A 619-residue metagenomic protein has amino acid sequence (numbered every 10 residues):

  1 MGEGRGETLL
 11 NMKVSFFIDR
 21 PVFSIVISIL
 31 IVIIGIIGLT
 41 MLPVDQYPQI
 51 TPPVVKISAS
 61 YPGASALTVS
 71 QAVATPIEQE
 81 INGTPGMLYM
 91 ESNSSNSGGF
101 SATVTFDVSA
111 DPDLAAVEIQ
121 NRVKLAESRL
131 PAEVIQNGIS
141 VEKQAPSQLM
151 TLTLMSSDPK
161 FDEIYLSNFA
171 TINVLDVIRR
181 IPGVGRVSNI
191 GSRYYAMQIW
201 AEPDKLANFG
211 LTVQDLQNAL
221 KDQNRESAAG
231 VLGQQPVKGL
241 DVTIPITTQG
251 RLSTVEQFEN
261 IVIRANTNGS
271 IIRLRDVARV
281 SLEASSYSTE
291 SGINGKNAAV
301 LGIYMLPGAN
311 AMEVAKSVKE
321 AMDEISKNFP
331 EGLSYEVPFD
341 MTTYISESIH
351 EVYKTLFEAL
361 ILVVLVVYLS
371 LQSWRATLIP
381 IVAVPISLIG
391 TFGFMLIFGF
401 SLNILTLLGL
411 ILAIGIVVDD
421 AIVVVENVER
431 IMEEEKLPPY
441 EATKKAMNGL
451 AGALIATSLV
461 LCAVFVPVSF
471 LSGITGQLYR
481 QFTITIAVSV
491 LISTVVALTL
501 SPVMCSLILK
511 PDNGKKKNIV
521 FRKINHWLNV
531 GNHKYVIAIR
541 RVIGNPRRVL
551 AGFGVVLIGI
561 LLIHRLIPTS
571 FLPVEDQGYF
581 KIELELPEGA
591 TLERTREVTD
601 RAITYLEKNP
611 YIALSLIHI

Functional and structural regions predicted by a protein language model:
L9-L360, L402, Q477: Membrane-proximal extracytoplasmic
L10-P43, L450, I519-P573, T599 (+1 more regions): Signature of alpha-helical transmembrane segments and their immediate interfacial
F17, P21, I57, I81 (+22 more regions): Residue-level signature of catalytic and energy-coupling elements of molecular machines, predominantly ATP/GTP-dependent
S24, S28, K354-V363, V367 (+6 more regions): Hydrophobic alpha-helical transmembrane segments in multi-pass membrane proteins
G35-Q46, I361-S370, W374-R430, F470 (+2 more regions): Hydrophobic transmembrane alpha-helices and their membrane-interface caps in long multi-pass transport proteins
P338, I345, I349, Y353 (+3 more regions): Helix-loop junctions and hydrophobic alpha-helical segments within the transmembrane domains of large membrane
I414-V428, L450-F470, Q477-F521: Transmembrane alpha-helices and their membrane-interface boundaries in multi-pass membrane transporters and channels
I617-I619: Conserved small/polar residues in nucleotide/adenosyl-binding loops
